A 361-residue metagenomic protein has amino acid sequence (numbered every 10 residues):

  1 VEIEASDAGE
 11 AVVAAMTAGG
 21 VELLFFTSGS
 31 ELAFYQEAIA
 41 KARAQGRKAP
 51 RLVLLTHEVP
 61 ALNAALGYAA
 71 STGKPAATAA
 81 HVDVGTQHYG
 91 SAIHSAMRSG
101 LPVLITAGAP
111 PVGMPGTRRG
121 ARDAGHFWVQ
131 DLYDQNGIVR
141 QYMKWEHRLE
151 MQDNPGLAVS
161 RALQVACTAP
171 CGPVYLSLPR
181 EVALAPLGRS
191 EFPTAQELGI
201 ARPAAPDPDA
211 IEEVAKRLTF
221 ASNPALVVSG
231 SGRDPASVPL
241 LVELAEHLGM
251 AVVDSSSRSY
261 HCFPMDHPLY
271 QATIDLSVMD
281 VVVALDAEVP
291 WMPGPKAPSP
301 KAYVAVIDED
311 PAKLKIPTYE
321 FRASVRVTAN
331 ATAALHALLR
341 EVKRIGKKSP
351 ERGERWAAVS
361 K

Functional and structural regions predicted by a protein language model:
V1-A358: N-terminal alpha/beta PP-like core and its mobile active-site loop of ThDP/TPP-dependent enzymes
K361: Cofactor-binding active-site loop characterized by glycine-rich and histidine/acidic residues
